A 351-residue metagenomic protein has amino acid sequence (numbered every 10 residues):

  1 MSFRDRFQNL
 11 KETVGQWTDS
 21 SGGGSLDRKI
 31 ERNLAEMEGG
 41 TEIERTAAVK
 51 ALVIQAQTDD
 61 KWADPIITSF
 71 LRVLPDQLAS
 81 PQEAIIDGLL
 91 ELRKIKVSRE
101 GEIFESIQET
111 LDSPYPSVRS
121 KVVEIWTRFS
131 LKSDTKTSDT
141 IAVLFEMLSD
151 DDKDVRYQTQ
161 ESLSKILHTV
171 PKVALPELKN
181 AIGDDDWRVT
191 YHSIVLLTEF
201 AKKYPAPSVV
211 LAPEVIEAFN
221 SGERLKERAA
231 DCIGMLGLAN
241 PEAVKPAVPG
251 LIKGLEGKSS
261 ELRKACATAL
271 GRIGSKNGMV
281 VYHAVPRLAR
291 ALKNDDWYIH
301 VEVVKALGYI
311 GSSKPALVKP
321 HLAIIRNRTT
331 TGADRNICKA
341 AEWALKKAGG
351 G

Functional and structural regions predicted by a protein language model:
S2-T46: N-terminal "cap/leader" segments of large eukaryotic alpha-helical scaffolds
G24-A35, D60-V73, V97-T110, D134-M147 (+6 more regions): Amphipathic alpha-helical scaffolding segments comprising HEAT/armadillo-like alpha-solenoid repeats
E42-I43, A79-S80, P116-S117, K153-D154 (+5 more regions): Alpha-helix N-cap/helix-start positions at coil->helix boundaries
T46, K50, D64, T68 (+12 more regions): Alpha-solenoid HEAT/ARM repeat scaffold
M147, D152-K165, T169-K172, E177-L178 (+1 more regions): Solenoidal tandem-repeat scaffolds enriched in leucines and small polar residues
E217, G222-K293, Y298: Eukaryotic tandem repeat interaction scaffolds
A323-G351: Eukaryotic acidic, Ser/Thr-rich intrinsically disordered low-complexity regions
